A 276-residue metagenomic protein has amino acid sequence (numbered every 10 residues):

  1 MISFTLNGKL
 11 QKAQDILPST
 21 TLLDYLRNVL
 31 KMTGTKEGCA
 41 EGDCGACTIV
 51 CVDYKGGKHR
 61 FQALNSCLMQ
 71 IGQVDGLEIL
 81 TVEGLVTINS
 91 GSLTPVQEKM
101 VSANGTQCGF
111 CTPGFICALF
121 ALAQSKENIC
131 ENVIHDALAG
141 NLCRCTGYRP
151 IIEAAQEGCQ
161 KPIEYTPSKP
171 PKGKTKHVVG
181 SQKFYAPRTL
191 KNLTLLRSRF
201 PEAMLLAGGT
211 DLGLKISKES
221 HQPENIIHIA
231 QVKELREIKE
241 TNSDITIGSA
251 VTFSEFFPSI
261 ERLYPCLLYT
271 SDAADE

Functional and structural regions predicted by a protein language model:
M1-K191, K233-L235, K239-T246, V251-T252 (+1 more regions): Signature of N-terminal electron-transfer/Fe-S-associated modules in redox systems
V50-Y54, A63-L64, K215-I227: Glycine-rich loop at the start of a catalytic domain that most often binds anionic cofactors/ligands
I152, L212-L214: Short, active-site-adjacent cap segments at secondary-structure transitions
T194-F200: A short acidic-Thr-Gly-centered motif at the start of a beta-strand
A203-L205: Conserved mid-sequence domains
A207-T210: Glycine-rich beta-strand-to-loop/alpha-helix junction loops that act as flexible
R262-L268: Short, intrinsically disordered, charge-balanced linker/junction segments flanking boundaries in proteins
Y269-A274: Conserved small/polar residues in nucleotide/adenosyl-binding loops
